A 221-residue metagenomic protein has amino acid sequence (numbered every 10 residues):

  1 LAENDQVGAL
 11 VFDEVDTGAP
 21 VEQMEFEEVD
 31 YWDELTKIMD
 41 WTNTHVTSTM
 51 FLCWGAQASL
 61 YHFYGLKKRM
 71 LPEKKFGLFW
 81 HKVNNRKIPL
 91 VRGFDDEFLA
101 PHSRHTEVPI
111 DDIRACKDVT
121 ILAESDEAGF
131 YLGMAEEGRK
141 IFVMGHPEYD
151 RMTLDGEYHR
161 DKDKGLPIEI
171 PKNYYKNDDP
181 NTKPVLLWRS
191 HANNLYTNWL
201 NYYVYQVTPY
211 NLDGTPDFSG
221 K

Functional and structural regions predicted by a protein language model:
L1-A2, M24: A basic- and aromatic-enriched beta-loop-alpha substructure that forms the phosphate/nucleotide- and DNA/RNA-contacting
A2-Q6, F76-K221: Amide-donor transfer/coupling interface in amidating biosynthetic enzymes
F12-N85: Cysteine-nucleophile active-site neighborhood
